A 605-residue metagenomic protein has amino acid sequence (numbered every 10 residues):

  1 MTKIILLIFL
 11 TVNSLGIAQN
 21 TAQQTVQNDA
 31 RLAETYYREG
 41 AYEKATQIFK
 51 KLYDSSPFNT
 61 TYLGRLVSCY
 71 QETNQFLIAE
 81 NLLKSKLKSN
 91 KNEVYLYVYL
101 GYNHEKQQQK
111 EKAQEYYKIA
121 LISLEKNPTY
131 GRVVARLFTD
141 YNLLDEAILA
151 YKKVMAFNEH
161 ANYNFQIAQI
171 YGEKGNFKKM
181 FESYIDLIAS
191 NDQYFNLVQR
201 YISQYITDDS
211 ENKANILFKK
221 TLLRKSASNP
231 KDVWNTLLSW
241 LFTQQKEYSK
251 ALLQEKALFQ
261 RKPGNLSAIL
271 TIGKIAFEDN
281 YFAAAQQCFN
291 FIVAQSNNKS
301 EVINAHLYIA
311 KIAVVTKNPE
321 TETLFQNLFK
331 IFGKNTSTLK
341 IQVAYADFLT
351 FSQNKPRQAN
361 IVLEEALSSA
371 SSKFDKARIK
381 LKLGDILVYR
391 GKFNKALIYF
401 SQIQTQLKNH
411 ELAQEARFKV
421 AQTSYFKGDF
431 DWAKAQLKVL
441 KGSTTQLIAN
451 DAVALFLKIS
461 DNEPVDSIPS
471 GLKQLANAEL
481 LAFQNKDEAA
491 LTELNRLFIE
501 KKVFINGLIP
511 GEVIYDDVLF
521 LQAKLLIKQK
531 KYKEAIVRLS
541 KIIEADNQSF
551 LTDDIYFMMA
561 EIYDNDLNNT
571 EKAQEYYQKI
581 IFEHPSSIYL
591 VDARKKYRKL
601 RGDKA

Functional and structural regions predicted by a protein language model:
M1-I4, Q19: Positively charged n-region of N-terminal signal peptides that target proteins for export
I4-N13, S467: Sec-dependent N-terminal signal peptides
A18-A605: Acidic, polar-rich low-complexity tracts and alpha-helical solenoid repeat scaffolds
